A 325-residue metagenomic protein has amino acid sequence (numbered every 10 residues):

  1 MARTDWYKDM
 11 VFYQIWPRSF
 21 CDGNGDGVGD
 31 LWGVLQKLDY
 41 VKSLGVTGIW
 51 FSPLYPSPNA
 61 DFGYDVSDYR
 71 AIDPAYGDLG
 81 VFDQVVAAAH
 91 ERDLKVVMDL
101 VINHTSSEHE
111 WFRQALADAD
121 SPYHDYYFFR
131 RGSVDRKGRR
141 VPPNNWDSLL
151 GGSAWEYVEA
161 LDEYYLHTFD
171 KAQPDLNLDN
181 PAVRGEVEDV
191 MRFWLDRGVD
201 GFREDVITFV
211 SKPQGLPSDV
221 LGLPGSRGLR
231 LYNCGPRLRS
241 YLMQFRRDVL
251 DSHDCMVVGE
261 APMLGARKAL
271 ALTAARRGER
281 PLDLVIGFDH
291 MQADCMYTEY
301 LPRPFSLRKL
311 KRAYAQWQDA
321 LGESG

Functional and structural regions predicted by a protein language model:
A2-R192, D196, F209-R267, A275: Acidic/aromatic-lined carbohydrate-recognition and catalytic surfaces of CAZymes acting on diverse glycans
I49, F202-E204: Hydrophobic residues within beta-strands of alpha/beta enzymes
V199: Conserved protein kinase catalytic-loop anchor
A261-G325: Noncatalytic carbohydrate-binding groove/subsite architecture in carbohydrate-active enzymes
